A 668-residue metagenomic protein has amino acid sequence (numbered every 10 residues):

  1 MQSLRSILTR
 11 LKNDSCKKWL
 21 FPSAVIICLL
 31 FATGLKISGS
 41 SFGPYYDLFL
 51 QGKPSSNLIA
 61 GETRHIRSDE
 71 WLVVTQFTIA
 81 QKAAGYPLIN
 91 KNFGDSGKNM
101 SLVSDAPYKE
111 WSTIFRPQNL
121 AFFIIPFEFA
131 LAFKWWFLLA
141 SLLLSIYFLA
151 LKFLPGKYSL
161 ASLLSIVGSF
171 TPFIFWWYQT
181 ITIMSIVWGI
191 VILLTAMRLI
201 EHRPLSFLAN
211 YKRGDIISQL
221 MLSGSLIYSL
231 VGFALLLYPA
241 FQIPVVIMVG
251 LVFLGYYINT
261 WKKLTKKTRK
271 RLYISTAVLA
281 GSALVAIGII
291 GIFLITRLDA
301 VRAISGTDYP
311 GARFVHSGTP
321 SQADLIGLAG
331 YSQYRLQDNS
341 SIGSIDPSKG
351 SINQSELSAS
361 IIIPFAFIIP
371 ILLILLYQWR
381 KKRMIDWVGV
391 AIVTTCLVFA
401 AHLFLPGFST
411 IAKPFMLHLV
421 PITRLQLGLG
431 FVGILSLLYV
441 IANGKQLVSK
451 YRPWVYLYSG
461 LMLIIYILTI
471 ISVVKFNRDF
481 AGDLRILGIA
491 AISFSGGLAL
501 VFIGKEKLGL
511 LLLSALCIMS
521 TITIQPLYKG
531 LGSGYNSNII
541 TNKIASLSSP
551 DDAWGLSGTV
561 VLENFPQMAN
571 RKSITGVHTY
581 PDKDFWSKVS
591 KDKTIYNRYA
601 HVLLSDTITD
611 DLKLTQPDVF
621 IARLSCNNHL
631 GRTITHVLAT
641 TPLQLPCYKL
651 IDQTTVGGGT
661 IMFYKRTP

Functional and structural regions predicted by a protein language model:
F21-A32, S275-I292, F502-K529: Internal/C-terminal transmembrane anchor helices
C28-M100, L272-L336, A553-G555: Aromatic-rich transmembrane-lumenal/periplasmic boundary elements in polytopic membrane proteins
P44-V187, I345-G350: Active-site lumenal/periplasmic loops and adjacent helix-entry segments of GT-C-fold, multi-pass membrane
F77-D105, R116-N119, S520-P668: Soluble catalytic regions of membrane-associated enzymes that act on cell-envelope and secretory-pathway components
F129, F133, F173-M184, R383-V388 (+2 more regions): Membrane-helix boundary/interfacial segments in multi-pass membrane proteins
L143-L149, Y158-W261, I274-T296, M462-T469 (+1 more regions): Membrane-embedded helix bundles of polyisoprenyl
G291-R383, V388: Periplasmic/ER-lumenal interhelical loops and adjacent helix-loop junctions in multi-pass membrane proteins
K450-L547, D552-L562, T579: Transmembrane helical bundles and short interhelical boundary loops of multi-pass, membrane-embedded
